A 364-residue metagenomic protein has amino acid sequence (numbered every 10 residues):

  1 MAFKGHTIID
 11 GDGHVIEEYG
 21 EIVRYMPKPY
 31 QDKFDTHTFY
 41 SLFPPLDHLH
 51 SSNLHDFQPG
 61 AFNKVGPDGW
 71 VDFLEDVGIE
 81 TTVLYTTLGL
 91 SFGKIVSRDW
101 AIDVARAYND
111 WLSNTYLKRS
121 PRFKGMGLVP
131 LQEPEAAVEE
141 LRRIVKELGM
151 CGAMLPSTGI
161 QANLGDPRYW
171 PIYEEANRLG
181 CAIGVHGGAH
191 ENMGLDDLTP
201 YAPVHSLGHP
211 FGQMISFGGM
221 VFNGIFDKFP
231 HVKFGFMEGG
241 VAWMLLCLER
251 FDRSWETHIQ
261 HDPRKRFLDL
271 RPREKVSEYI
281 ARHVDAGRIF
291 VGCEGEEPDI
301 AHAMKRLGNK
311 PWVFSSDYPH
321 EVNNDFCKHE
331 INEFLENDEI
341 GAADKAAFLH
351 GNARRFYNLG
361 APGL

Functional and structural regions predicted by a protein language model:
A2-I9, E18-T81, D110-K118, E139-R143 (+6 more regions): Mid-to-C-terminal alpha-helical segments outside catalytic/metal-binding sites
I9-G11, V185, M237, S316: Active-site flanking residues adjacent to catalytic metal/cofactor-binding acidic residues
G20-V23, V96, L195-L198, L246-R250 (+3 more regions): Short aromatic-enriched loop/helix-cap "lid" or pocket-rim segments at secondary-structure transitions that line
N53-P59, V71-I95, R122-P130, C151-L155: Divalent metal-dependent hydrolysis catalytic cores, especially in the metallo-beta-lactamase
T87-L88, L131, G187-N192, Y318-E321: Short glycine-enriched loops at secondary-structure junctions
R98-A105, P134, A162, L207 (+4 more regions): Flexible, glycine- and charge-enriched loops at secondary-structure boundaries
A101-Y108, G165-P171: Charged helix-capping and loop-helix junction motifs
L117-K124, V129, E135, E139-P311: Catalytic pocket-lining loop regions of alpha/beta-barrel enzymes, especially the amidohydrolase/enolase/GH5 lineages
